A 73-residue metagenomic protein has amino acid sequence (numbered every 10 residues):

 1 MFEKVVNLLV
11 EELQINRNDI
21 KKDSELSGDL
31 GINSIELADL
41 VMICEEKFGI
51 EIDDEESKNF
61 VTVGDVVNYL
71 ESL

Functional and structural regions predicted by a protein language model:
M1-N18, E71-S72: Thiotemplate assembly-line natural product biosynthesis machinery
E12-G31, F48-N59: Phosphopantetheine carrier-protein modules
E36: Two-component histidine kinase catalytic core, primarily the HATPase_c
D39: Conserved alpha-helix in the HATPase_c
K47, L73: Residue-level signal for short amphipathic helical patches enriched in basic/charged and nearby hydrophobic residues
V61-E71: Short, cationic-aromatic polyanion-contact patches
